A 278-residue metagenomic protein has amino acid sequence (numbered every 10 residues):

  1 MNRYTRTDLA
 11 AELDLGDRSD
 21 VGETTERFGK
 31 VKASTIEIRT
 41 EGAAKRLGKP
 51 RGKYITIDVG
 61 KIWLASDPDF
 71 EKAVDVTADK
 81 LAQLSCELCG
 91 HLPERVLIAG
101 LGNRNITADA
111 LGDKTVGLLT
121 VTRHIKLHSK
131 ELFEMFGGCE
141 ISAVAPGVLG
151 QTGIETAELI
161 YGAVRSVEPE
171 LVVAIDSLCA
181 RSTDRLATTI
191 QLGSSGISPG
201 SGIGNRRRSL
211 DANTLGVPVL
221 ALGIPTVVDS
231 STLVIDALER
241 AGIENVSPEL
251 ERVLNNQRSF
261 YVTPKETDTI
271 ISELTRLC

Functional and structural regions predicted by a protein language model:
M1-R51: N-terminal amphipathic/basic leader segments beginning at the initiator methionine
G42-H91: An N-terminal, well-structured beta->alpha segment
I62, L101-N103, S177-L178, P225: Short, ordered loop/turn segments at secondary-structure junctions
R95-L97, L171-V173: Structural motif
A99, N103-C139, A143: Glycine-rich phosphate/diphosphate-binding loop of Rossmann-like nucleotide-binding domains
E134-A163: A structural-propensity feature for long, helix-poor, extended segments
V144-A145, A174-C278: A structural signal for small-residue-enriched, beta-sheet-centric alpha/beta enzyme cores and oligomeric scaffold folds
V164, P169-E170: Proline-aspartate-enriched helix->loop->beta-strand connector
